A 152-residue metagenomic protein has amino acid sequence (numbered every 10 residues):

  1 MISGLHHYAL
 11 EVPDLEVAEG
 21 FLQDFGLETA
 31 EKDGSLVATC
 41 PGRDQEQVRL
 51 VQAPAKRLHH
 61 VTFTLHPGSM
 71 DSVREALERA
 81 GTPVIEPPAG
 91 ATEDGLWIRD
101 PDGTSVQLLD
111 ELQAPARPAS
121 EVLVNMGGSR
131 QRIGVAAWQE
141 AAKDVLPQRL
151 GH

Functional and structural regions predicted by a protein language model:
M1-E16, H60-V61, P115-H152: N-terminal beta-strand motif that seeds the catalytic metal site of vicinal oxygen chelate
I2-Q45: Core segments of cupin and vicinal oxygen chelate
P13-E16, T62-S105: Vicinal oxygen chelate
L27-H59, H66-P67, S105-L112: Conserved short beta-strand elements that form part of the metal-binding/catalytic scaffold of enzyme active sites
R43-Q45, F63-L65, A89, G128-G134: Non-heme Fe(II)-dependent double-stranded beta-helix
E46, D100-D102, L123: Short low-complexity, flexible loop/linker segments enriched in glycine and/or proline with clustered acidic
R79-P83, T104, L108-A114, R132-V135: Alpha-helix capping at helix-to-loop junctions
